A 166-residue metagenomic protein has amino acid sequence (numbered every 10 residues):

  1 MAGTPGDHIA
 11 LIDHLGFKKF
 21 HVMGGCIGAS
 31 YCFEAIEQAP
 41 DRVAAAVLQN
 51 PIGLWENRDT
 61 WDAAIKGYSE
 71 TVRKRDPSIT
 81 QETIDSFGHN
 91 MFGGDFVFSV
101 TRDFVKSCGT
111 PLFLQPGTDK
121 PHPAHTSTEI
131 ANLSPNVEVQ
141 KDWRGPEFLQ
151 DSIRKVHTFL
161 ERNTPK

Functional and structural regions predicted by a protein language model:
A2-F20: Conserved acidic catalytic loop of the alpha/beta-hydrolase fold
F20, G24-C26: Conserved alpha/beta-hydrolase "nucleophile elbow" surrounding the catalytic nucleophile
S30-Q38, V43-T71: Flexible "cap/lid" loop of the alpha/beta hydrolase fold
D76-T101, C108-T110: Hydrophobic, aromatic-rich cap/lid helix
S107-C108, L114-P116: Short beta-strand/loop motif that positions the catalytic acidic residue of the alpha/beta-hydrolase fold
G117-K120, W143-G145: Acidic beta-to-alpha connecting loop that harbors the catalytic carboxylate
K120-T126: Conserved alpha/beta-hydrolase "acid-adjacent" motif
V137-K166: Catalytic active-site module of serine/aspartate enzymes centered on a nucleophile-bearing elbow/loop
